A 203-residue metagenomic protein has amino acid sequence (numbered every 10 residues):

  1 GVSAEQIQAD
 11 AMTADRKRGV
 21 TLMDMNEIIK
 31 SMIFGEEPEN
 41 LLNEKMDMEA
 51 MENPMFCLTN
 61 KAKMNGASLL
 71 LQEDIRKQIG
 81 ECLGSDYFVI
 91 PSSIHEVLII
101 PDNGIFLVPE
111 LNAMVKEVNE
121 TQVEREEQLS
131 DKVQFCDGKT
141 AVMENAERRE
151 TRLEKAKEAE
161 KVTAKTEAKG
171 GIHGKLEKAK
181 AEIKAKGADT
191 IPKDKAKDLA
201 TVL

Functional and structural regions predicted by a protein language model:
G1-Q122: A contiguous, surface-oriented mixed alpha/beta subdomain in the mid-to-C-terminal portion of proteins that forms
I75, N119-Q122, V133-G138, N145-V202: Gram-negative host-targeted secretion-system effectors, predominantly Type III and Type IV, recognized via long
V97, T140-A141: Hydrophobic residues embedded in beta-strands of well-ordered beta-sheets
P101-D102, D137-K139: Short beta-strand-to-coil "C-cap" segments at the C-terminal boundary of structured domains/repeats, marking
E127: Catalytic or ion-translocation cores adjacent to nucleophile or general acid/base/metal-coordination motifs in diverse
